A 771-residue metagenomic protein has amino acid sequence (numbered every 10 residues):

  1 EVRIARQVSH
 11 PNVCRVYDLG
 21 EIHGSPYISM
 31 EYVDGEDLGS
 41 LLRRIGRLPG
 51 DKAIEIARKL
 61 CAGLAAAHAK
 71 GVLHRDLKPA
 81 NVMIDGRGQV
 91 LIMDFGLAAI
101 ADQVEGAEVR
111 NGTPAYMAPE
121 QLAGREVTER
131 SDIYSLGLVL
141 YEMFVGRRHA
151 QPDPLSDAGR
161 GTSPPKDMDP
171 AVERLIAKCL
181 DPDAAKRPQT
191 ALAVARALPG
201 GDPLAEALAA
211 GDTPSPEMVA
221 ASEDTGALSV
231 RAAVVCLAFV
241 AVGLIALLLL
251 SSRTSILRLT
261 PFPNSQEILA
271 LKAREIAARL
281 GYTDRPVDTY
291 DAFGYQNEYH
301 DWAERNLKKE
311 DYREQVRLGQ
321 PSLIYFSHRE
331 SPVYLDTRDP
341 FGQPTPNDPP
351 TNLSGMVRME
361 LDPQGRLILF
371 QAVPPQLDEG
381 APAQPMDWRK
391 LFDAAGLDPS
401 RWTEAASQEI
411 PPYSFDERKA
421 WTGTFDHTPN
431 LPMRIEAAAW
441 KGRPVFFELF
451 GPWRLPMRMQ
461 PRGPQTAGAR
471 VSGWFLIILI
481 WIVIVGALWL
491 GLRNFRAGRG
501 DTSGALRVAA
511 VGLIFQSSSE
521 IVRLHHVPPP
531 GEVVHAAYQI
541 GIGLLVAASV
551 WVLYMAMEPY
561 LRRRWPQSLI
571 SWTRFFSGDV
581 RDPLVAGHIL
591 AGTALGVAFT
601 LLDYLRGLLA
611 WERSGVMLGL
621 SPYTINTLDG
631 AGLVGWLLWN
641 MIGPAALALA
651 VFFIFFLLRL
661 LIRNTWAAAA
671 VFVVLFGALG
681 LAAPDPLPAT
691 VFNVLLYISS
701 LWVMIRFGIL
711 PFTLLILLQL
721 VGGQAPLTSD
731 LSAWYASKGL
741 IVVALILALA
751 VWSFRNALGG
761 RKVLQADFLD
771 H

Functional and structural regions predicted by a protein language model:
E1-Q7: AlphaC helix of the eukaryotic protein kinase fold
R6, Y17-G20, M30-V33, R43 (+6 more regions): C-terminal lobe helix-coil module of Hanks-type protein kinase domains
S9-N12, R110: Flexible N-lobe loop architecture of eukaryotic-like protein kinase catalytic domains
I84-G88: Activation-loop N-terminal segment of eukaryotic-like protein kinases
V90, Q103-N111: Regulatory activation segment
C236-V240, T466-V651, F655, R659: Core alpha-helical transmembrane segments of integral membrane proteins
S255-W474: Soluble extramembrane regions of membrane proteins in the secretory/endomembrane system
